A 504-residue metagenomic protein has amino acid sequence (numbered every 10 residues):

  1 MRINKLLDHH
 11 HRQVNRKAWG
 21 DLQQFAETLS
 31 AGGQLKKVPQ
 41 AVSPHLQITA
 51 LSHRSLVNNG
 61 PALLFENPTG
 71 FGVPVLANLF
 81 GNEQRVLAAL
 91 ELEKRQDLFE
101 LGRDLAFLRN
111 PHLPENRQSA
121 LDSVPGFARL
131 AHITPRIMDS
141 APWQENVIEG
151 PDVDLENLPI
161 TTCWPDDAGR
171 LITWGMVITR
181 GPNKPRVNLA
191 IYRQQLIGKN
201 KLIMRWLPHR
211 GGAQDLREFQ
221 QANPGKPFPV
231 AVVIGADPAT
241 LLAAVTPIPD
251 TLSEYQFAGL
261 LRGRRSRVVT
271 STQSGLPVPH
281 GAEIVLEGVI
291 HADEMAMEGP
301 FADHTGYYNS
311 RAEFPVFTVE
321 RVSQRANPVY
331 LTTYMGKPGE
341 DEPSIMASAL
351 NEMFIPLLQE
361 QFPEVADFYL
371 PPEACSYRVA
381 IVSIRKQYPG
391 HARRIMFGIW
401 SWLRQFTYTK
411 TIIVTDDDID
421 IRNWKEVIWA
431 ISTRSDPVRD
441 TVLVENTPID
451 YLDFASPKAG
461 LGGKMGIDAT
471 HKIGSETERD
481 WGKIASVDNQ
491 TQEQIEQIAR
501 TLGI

Functional and structural regions predicted by a protein language model:
R2-V316, E320-I504: Extended, highly charged
